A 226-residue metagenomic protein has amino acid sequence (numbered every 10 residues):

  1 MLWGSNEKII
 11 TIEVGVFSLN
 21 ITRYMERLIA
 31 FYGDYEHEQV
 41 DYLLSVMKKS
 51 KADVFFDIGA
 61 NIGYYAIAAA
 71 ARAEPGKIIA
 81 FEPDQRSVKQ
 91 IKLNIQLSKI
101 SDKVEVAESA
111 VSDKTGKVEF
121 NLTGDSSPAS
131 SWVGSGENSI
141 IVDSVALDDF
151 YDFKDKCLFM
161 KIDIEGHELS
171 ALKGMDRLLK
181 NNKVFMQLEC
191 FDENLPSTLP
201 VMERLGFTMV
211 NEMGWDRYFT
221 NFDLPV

Functional and structural regions predicted by a protein language model:
M1-N94, S98-K103, G136, F150-K154 (+2 more regions): S-adenosyl-L-methionine
Y32-F56, K103-E105, K117-E119, S126-N182 (+2 more regions): Short internal loop-to-helix segment that lines adenine-nucleotide cofactor pockets
F56-I58, F81, S109, M160-I162 (+1 more regions): Active-site flanking residues adjacent to catalytic metal/cofactor-binding acidic residues
A60-I62, Q85, V111-D113, I164-G166 (+1 more regions): Short, glycine/acidic-enriched loop or turn micro-motifs at the edges of active sites
P75-G76, N181-F185: Short glycine-dipeptide loop
P83-S87, K183-T198: A short, conserved beta-to-alpha structural element at the edge of catalytic cores that scaffolds binding
V88, K92, Q96-D125: Core alpha/beta nucleotide-donor-binding catalytic domains of modification enzymes
